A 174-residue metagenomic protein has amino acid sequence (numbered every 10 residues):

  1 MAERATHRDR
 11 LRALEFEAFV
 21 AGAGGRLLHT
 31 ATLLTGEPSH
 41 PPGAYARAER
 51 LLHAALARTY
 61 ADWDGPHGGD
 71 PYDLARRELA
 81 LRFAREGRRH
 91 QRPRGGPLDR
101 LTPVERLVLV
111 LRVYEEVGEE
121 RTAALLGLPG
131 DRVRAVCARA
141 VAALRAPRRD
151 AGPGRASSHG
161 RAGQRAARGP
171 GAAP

Functional and structural regions predicted by a protein language model:
M1-T35, A46: A short, charge-rich alpha-helical start-of-domain segment used by transcription regulators
G24, L28, L98, E105-R106 (+1 more regions): C-terminal flanking helix
G24, L28-T32, Y45, E49-R89 (+1 more regions): Σ70-family region 2.3-2.4 aromatic/basic alpha-helix that recognizes the −10 promoter and nucleates DNA melting
G24, P41, E115-E116: Flexible coil/turn residues that form the inter-helical turn or adjacent wing/linker of helix-turn-helix
A48, T122, V133-R134: Helix-turn-helix DNA-binding helix
H90-L101, A124, P129, L144: Short amphipathic alpha-helical boundary/capping segments
R100-R121: Short amphipathic alpha helix immediately N-terminal
L126-G163, G171-A173: DNA-recognition helix of helix-turn-helix
